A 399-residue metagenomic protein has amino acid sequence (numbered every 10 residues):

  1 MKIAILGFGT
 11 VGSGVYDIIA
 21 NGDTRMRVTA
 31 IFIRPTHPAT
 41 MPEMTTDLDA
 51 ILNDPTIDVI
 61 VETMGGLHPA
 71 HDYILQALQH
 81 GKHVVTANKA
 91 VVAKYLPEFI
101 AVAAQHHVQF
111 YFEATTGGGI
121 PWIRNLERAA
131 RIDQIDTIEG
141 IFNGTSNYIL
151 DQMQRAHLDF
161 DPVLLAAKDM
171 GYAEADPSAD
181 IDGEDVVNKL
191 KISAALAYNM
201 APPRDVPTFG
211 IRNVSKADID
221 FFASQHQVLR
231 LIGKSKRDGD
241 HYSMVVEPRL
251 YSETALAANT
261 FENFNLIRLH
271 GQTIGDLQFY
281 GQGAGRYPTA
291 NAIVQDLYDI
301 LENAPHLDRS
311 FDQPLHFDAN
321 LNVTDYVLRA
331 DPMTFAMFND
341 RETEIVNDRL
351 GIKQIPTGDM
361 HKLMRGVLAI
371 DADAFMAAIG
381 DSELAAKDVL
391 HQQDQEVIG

Functional and structural regions predicted by a protein language model:
K2-D17: Glycine-rich adenosine-cofactor-binding loop
G22-T40: NAD(P)-binding Rossmann-fold cofactor-contacting core
T46-A87: Rossmann-fold NAD(P) dinucleotide-binding segment
H71, K89-E127: Rossmann-fold NAD(P)-binding glycine/threonine-rich loop
R128-S193: Conserved anion/nucleotide-ligand pocket segment
L164-N259, F264-L266: Substrate-binding/catalytic subdomain of NAD(P)-dependent oxidoreductase enzymes
D276-N322: C-terminal, non-catalytic macromolecule-binding modules
P305-D388, Q392: Basic, glycine-rich polyanion-binding accessory segments appended to enzymes
